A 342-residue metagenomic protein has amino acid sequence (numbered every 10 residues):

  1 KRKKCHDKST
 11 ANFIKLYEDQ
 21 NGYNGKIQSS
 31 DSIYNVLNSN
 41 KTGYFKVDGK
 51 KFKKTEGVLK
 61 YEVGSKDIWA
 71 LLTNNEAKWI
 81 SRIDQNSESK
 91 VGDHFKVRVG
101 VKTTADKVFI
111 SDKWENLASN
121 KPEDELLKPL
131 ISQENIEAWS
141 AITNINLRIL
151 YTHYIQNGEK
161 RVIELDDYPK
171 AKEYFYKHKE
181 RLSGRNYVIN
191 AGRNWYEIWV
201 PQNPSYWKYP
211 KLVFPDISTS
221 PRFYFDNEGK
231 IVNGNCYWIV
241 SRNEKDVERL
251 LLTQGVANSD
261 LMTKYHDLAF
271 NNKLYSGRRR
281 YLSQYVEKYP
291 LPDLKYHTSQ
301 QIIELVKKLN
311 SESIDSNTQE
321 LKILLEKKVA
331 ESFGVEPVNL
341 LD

Functional and structural regions predicted by a protein language model:
K1, N233, L250, L321 (+1 more regions): C-terminal, active-site-flanking charged/polar segments
K1-W79: Flexible, glycine-/basic-rich loop-and-beta segments that form/coincide with the SAM-dependent methyltransferase
R2-H6, K179-N186, D260-Y265, L309-S316 (+1 more regions): A generic secondary-structure signal for well-formed alpha-helical elements
K8-A11, N21, V36-K46, K172 (+3 more regions): Noncatalytic linker/hinge segments flanking ATPase motor cores
N12-I14, G25, D31-Y34, F45 (+6 more regions): Residue-level marker of intrinsically disordered, low-complexity segments enriched for small/polar residues
D19, N40, E62, N74-N75 (+5 more regions): Low-complexity, intrinsically disordered/propeptide-like segments
F52-Q301: Polybasic, glycine- and aromatic-enriched phosphate-binding surface used to engage nucleic acids
D84-G92, K170, D293-D342: Non-catalytic DNA-recognition/assembly elements of restriction-modification systems
